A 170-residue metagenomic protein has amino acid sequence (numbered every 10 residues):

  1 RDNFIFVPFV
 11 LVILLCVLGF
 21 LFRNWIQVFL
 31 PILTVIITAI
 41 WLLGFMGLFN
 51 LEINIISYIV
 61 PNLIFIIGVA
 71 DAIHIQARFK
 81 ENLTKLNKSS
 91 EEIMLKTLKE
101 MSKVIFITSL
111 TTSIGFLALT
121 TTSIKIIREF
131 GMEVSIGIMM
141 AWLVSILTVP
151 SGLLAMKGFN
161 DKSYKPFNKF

Functional and structural regions predicted by a protein language model:
R1-F170: Membrane-embedded transmembrane helical bundles of large multi-pass transporters/channels
